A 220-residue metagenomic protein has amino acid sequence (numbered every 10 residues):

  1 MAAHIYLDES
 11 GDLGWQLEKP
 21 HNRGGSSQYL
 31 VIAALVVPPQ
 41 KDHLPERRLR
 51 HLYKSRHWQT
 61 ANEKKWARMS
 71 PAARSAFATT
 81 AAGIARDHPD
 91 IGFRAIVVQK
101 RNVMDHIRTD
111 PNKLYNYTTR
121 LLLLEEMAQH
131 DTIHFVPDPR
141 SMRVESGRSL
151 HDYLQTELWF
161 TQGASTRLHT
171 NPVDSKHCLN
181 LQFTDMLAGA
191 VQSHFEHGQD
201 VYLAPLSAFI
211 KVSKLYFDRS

Functional and structural regions predicted by a protein language model:
M1-S220: Phosphate-ester processing/binding pockets and catalytic centers
